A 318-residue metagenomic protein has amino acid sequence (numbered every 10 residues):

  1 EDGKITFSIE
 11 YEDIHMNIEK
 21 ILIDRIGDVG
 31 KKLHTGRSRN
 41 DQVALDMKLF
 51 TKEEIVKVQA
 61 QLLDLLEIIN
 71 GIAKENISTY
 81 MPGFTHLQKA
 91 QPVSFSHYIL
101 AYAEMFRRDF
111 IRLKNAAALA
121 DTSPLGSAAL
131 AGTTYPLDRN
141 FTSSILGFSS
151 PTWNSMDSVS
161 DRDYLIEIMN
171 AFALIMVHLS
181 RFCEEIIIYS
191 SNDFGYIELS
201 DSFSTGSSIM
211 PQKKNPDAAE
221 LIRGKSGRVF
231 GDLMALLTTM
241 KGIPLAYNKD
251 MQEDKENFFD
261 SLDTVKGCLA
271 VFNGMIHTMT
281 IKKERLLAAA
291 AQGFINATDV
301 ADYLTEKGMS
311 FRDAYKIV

Functional and structural regions predicted by a protein language model:
E1-G132, L137-S144, S150, T205-G206 (+3 more regions): A helix-coil-helix interface module used to build multimeric assemblies and to scaffold catalytic/cofactor sites
Y11, D28-V29, M210-V318: Glycine-rich cofactor/substrate-binding loops
H15, E19, L165-I168, A297: Short runs of predominantly hydrophobic/aromatic residues within well-ordered alpha helices that form helix-helix
I21, R25, I68, I72 (+13 more regions): Generic, well-ordered alpha-helical scaffold segments in large soluble proteins
Q42-L49, T85-L87, S155-R162, T205-I209 (+2 more regions): A short small-residue
E54, V58-L65, F95-Y102, D109 (+9 more regions): Amphipathic alpha-helix face/heptad-repeat signature
E75, R112-N115, L119, F148-T152 (+7 more regions): Conserved helix-loop functional segments at active or binding sites
T142-T238: Acidic, glycine-rich loop-and-beta core segments that form the ion-binding/anion-interacting portion of active sites
